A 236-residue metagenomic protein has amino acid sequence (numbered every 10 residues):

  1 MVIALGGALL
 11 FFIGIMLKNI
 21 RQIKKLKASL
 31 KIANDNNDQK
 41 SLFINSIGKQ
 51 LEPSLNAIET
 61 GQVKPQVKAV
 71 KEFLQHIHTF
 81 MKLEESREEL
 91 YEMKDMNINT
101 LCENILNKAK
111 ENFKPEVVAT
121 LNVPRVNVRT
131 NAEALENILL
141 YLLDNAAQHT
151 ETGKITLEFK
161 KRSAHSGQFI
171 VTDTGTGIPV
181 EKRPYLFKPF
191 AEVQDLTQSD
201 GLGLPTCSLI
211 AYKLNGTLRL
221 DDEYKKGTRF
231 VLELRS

Functional and structural regions predicted by a protein language model:
E85-Y91, N127-T130: Conserved micro-motifs of the catalytic ATP-binding
K94, K114-V126, R162: Conserved catalytic submotifs in the C-terminal HATPase_c
N145-A147: Short helix-loop "hinge" at the ATP-lid/N-box region of the Bergerat-fold HATPase_c
K154-H165: Short beta-strand/loop element within the Bergerat-fold HATPase_c
D173: Acidic ATP/Mg2+-coordinating residue in the GHKL
I178-F190: Short conserved segment of the HATPase_c
I210-Y212: Detector for a conserved hydrophobic position within an alpha-helical segment of the HATPase_c
N215-D221: Glycine-rich ATP-binding loops of the HATPase_c
